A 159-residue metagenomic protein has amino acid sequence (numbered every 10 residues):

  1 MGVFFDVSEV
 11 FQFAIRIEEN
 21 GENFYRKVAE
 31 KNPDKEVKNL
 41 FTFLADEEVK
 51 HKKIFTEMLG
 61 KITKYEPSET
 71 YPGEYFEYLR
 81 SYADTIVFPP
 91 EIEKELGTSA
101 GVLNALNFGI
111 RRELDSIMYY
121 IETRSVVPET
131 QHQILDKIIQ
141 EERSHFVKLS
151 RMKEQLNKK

Functional and structural regions predicted by a protein language model:
M1-K159: Non-heme di-metal
